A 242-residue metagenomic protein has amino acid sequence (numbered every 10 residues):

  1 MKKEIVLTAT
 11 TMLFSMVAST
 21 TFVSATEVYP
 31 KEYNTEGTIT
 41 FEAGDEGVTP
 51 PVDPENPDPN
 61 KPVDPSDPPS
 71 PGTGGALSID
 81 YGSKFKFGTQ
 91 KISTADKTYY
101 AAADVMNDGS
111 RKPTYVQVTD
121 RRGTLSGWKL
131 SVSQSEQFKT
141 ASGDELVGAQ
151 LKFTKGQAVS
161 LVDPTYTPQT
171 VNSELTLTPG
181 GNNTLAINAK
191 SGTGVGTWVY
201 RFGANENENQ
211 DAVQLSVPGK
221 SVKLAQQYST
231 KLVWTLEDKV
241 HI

Functional and structural regions predicted by a protein language model:
E4-L7, T21-I242: Signature of Gram-negative chaperone-usher
T10-A18: Bacterial N-terminal signal peptides
